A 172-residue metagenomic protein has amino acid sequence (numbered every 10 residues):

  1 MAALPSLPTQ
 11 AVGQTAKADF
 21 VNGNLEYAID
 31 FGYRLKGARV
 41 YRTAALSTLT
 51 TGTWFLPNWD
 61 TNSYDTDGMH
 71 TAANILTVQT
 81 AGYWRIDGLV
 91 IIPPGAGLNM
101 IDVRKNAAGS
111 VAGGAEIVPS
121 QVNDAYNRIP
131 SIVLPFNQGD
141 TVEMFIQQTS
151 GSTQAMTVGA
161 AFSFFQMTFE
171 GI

Functional and structural regions predicted by a protein language model:
L4, P8-I101, S131, S152-I172: Terminal (often C-terminal
A44, A107-G109: Solvent-exposed strand-loop boundary residues in beta-sheet-rich modules
M100-R104, E143: Beta-strand signatures of extracellular beta-sandwich domains
S110-N137: Glycine-rich strand-loop-strand elements at beta-sheet edges
L134-Q148: Noncatalytic modules at the cell exterior or secretory-pathway interfaces, chiefly beta-strand-rich lectin/adhesion
